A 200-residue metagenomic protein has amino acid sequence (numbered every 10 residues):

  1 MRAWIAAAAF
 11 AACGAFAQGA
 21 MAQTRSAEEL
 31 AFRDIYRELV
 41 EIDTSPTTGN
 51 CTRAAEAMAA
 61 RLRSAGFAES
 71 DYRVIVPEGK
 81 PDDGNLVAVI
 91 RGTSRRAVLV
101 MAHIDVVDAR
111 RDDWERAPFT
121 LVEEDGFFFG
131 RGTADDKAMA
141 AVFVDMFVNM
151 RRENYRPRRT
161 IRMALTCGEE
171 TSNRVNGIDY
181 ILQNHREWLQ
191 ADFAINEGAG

Functional and structural regions predicted by a protein language model:
M1, Q18-G19: The two-metal-ion catalytic cores of nucleic-acid processing enzymes
M1-W4, E69: Positively charged n-region of N-terminal signal peptides that target proteins for export
A6-Q18: Bacterial N-terminal signal peptides
G19-A22, G198-G200: Short, intrinsically disordered, charge-balanced linker/junction segments flanking boundaries in proteins
Q23-T133, A140, M150-R159: Acidic/His- and Gly-rich active-site-bordering loop/insert found across diverse amide/peptide-bond hydrolases
F127-F128, A134-G200: Acidic/histidine-rich catalytic neighborhood of metal-dependent amide-processing enzymes
